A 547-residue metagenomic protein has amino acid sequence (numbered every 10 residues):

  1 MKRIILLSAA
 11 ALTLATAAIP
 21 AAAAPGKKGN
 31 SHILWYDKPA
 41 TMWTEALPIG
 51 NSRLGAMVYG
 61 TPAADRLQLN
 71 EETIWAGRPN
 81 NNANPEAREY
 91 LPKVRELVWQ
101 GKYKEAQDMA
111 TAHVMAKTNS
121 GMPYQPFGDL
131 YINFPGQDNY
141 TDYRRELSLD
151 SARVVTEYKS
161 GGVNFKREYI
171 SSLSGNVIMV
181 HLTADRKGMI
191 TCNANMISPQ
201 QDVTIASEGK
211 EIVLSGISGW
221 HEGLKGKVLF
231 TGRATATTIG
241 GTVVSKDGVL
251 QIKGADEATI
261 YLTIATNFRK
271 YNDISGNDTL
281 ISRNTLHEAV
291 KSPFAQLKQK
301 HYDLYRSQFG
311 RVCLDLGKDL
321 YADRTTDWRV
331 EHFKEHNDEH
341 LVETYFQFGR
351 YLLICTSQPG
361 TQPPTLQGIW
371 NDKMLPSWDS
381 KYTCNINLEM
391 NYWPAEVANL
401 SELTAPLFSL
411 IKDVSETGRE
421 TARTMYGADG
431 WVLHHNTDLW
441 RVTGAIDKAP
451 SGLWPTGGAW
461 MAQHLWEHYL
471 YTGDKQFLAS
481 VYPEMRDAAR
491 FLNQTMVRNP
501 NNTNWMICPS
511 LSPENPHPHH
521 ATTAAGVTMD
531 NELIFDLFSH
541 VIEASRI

Functional and structural regions predicted by a protein language model:
M1-P25: Bacterial Sec-dependent N-terminal signal peptides
A24-P450, T456, L465-Y469, D474 (+6 more regions): Aromatic-residue-lined binding/catalytic grooves and analogous aromatic/hydrophobic interfacial grooves in multimeric
F477-V481: Membrane-interfacial loop-to-helix junctions in multi-pass inner-membrane proteins
N499-P500, E514: Catalytic cores of eukaryotic secretory-pathway lumenal/extracellular enzymes that build and remodel glycoconjugates
C508-A544: C-terminal, helix-dominated tail/subdomain
